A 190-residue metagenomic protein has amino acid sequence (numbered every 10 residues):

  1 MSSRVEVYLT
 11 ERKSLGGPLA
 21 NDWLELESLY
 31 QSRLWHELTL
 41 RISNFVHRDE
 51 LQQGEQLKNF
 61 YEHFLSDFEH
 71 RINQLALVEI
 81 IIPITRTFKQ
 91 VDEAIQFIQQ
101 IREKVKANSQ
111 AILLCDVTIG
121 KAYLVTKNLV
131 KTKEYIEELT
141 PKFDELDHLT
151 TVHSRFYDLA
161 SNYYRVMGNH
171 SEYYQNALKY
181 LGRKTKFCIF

Functional and structural regions predicted by a protein language model:
M1-F190: Extended alpha-helical scaffold regions
